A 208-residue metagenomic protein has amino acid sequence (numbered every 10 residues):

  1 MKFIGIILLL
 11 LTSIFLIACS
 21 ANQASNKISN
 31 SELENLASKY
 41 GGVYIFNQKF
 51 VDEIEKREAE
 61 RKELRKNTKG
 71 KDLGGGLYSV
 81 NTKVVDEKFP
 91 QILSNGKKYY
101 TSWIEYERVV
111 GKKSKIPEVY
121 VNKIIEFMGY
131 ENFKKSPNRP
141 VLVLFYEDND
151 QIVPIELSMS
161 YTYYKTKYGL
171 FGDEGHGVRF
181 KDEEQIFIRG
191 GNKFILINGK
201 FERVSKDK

Functional and structural regions predicted by a protein language model:
M1-C19: Sec-dependent bacterial lipoprotein signal peptides
L16-K97: N-terminal export/targeting and maturation segments
G74-K208: Extracytoplasmic electrostatic interaction patches
